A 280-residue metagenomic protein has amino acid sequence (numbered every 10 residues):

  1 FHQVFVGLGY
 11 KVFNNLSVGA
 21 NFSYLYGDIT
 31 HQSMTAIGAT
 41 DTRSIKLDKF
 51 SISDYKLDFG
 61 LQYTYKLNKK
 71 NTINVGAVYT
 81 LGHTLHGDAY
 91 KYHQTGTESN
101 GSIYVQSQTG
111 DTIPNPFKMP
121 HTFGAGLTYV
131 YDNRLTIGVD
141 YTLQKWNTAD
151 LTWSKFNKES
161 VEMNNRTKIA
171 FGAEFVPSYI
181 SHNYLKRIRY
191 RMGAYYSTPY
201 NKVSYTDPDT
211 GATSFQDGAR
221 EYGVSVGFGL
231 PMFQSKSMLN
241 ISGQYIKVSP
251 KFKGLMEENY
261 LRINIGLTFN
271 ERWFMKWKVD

Functional and structural regions predicted by a protein language model:
F1-D280: Outer-membrane beta-barrel porins/channels
